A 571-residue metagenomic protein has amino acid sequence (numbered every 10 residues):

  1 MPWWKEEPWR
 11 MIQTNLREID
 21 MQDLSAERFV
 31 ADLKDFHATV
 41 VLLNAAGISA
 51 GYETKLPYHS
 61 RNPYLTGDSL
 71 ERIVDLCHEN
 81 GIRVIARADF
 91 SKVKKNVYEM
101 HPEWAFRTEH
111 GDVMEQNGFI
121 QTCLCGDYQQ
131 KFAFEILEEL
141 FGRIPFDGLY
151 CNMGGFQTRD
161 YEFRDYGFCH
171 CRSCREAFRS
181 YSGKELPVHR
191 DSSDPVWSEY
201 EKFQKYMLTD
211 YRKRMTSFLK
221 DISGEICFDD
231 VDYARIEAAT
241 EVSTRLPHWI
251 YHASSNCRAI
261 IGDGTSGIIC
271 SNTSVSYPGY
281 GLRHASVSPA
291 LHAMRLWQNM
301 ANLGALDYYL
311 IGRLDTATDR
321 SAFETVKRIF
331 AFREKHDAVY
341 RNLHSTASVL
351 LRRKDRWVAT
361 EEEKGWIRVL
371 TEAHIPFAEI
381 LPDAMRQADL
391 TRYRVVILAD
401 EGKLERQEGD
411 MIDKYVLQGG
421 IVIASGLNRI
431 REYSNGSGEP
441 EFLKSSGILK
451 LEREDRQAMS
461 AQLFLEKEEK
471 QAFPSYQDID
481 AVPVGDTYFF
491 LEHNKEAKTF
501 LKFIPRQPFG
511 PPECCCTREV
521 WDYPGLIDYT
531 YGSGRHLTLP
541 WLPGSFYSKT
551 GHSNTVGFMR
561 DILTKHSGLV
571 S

Functional and structural regions predicted by a protein language model:
M1-D23: Boundary/entry segment of secreted carbohydrate-active catalytic domains
E6, V84, R190-S571: Carbohydrate-binding surfaces of carbohydrate-active enzymes
E7, L70, A86, F90-I144 (+5 more regions): Active-site-adjacent "subsite" loops/lids of carbohydrate-active enzymes
R10, A38-V40, D147, A305-L306 (+1 more regions): Short acidic/polar active-site loop segments enriched in Thr and Asp
M11, L33, C77, V84 (+7 more regions): Conserved, mostly hydrophobic/aromatic
I19-D35, Y128-L140, A253-C257, S288-L296 (+1 more regions): Short, acidic/polar
S25-A50, R143-I144, L296-Q298, N302 (+1 more regions): Catalytic domains of carbohydrate-active enzymes, especially glycoside hydrolases
F29, K34-E71, K92-Q116, T158-C174 (+4 more regions): Aromatic-lined carbohydrate-binding/catalytic grooves of carbohydrate-active enzymes
